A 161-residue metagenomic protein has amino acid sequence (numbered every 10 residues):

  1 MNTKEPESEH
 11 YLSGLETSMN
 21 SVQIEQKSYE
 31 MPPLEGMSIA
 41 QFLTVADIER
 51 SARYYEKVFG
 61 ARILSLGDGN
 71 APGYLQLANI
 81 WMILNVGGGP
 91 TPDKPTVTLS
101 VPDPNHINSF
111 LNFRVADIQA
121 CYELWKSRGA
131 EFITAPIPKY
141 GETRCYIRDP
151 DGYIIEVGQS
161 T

Functional and structural regions predicted by a protein language model:
N2-A40, R62-F113, A120-R148, Q159-T161: Vicinal oxygen chelate
V45-I48: Conserved beta-strand-loop-alpha-helix junction that forms the acyl-donor binding cleft
R50, D117-A120: An acidic, carboxylate-rich microenvironment
S51-E56, W125, G152: Conserved active-site tyrosine of GNAT-family acetyltransferases
